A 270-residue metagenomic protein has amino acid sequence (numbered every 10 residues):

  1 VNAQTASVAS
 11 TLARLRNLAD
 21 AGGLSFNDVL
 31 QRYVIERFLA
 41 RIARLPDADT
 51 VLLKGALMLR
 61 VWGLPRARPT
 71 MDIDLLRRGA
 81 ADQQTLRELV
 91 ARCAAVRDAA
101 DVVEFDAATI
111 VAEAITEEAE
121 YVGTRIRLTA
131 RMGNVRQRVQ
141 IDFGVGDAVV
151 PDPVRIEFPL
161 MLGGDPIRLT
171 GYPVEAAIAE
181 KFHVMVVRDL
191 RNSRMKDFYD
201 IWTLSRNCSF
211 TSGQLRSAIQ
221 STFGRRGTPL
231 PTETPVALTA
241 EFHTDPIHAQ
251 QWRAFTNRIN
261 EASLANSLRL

Functional and structural regions predicted by a protein language model:
V1-L52, V61-P69, I73, R77-L270: Structured mid-to-C-terminal alpha-helical surface segments
